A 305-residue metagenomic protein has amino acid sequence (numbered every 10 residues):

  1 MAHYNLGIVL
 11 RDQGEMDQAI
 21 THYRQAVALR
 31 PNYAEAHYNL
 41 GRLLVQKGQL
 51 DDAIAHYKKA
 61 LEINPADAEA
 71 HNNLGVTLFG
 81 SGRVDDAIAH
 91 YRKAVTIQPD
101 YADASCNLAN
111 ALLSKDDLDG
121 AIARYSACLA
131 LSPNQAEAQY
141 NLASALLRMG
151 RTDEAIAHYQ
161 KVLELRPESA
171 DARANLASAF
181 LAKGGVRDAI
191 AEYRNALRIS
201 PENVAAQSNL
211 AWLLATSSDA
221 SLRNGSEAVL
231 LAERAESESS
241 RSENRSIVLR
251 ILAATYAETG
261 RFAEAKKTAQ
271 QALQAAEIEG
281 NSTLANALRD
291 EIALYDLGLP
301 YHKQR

Functional and structural regions predicted by a protein language model:
M1-D12, E35-V45, E69-G80, D103-S114 (+4 more regions): Conserved alpha-helical positions within TPR/SEL1-like repeat arrays
R11-Q25, Q46-K59, A66-E69, G80-K93 (+6 more regions): Structural signature of tandem alpha-helical TPR/SEL1-like repeats, specifically the intra-repeat loop/turn
L29, I63, I97, L131 (+5 more regions): Structural marker of alpha-solenoid helical repeat scaffolds
N32, A66, D100, N134 (+6 more regions): Structural signature of alpha-solenoid helical repeat junctions
D171-S178, A182, A191-Y193, R198 (+3 more regions): Eukaryotic tandem repeat interaction scaffolds
A182, R250-I251, T255-Y256, G260-A265: Repeat-solenoid scaffold signature
D219-S226, R234, E243-S246, E258-F262 (+1 more regions): Terminal, low-structured helical/coil segments at or just beyond the last alpha-helical repeat
